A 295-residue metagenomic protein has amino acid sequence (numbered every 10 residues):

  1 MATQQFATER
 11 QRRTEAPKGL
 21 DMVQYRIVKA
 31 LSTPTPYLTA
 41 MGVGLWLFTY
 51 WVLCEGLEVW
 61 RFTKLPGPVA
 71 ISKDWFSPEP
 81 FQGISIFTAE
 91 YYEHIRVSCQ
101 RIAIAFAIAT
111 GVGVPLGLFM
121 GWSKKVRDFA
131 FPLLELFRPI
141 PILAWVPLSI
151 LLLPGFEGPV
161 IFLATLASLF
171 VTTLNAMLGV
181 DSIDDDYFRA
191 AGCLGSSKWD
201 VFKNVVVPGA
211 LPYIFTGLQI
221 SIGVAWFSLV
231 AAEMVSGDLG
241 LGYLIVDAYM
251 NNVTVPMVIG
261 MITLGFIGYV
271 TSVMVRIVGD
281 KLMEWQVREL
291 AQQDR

Functional and structural regions predicted by a protein language model:
D21-G56: N-terminal signal-anchor/first transmembrane alpha helix
R26-V28, G56-A107: Periplasmic/extracellular loop-to-transmembrane helix junction in inner-membrane transport proteins
R101, Y243-G268: Pore-lining and gate-forming transmembrane alpha-helices of multi-pass membrane transport proteins
I104-L134: Transmembrane-helix boundary motif in ABC transporter permease subunits
E135-V171, L178-G179: Generic hydrophobic transmembrane alpha-helix motif, especially the helices
F162-L166, W199-A232, I259, T263-L264 (+2 more regions): Transmembrane alpha-helices
V171, N175-G217, L241, I245: Short cytoplasmic-facing helical segments at TM-TM junctions of multi-pass membrane proteins
D181, I259-R295: C-terminal transmembrane helix and the adjacent membrane-cytosol boundary/short C-terminal tail of inner/organellar
